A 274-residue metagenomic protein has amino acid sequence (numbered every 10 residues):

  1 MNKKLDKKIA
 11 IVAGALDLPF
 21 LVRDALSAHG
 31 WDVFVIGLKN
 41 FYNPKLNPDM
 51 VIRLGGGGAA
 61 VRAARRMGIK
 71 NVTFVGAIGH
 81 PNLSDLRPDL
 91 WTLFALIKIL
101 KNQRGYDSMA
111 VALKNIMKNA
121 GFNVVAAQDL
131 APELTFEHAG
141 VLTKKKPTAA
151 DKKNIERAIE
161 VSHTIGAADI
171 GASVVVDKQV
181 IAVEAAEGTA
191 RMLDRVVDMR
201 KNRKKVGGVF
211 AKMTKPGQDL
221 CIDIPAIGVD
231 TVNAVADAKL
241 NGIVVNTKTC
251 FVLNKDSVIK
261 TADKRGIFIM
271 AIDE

Functional and structural regions predicted by a protein language model:
K3-L38: N-terminal basic/disordered segments at the start of proteins
L5-K8, H29-D32, M67-K70, A120-F122 (+5 more regions): Short coil/turn connectors at secondary-structure junctions
I11-A13, F34-G37, V72-V75, N102 (+6 more regions): General beta-strand structural signal in soluble alpha/beta enzymes
V12, P19-L21, F41-Y42, N115-V125 (+3 more regions): Catalytic domains of riboflavin
A13-L18, I78-P81, Y106-D107, C250: Gly/Ser/Thr-rich loops at beta-strand to alpha-helix junctions that form or flank small-molecule/cofactor-binding
L16-P19, L26, L54, D107 (+1 more regions): Conserved mixed alpha/beta catalytic, RNA-binding, or beta-rich assembly cores of soluble enzyme, regulatory
L38-M67, L86-I99, R191-E274: Feature captures the catalytic cores and cofactor-binding loops of soluble hydro-lyases/lyases that act on carboxylate
A60-A131: N-terminal glycine-rich phosphate/adenylate-binding segment common to multiple enzyme folds
